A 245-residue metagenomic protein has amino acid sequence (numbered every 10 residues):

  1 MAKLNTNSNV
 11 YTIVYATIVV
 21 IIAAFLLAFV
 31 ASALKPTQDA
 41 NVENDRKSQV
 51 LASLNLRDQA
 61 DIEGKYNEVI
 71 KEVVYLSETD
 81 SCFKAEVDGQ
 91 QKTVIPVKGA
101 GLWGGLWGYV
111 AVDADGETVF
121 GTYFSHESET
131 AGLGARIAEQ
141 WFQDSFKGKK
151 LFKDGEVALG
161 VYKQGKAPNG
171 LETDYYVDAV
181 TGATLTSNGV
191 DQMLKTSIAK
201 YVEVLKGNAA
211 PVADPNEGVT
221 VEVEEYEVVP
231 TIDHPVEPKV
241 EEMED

Functional and structural regions predicted by a protein language model:
A2-D245: Flexible, solvent-exposed loop/hinge segments and secondary-structure transition points
